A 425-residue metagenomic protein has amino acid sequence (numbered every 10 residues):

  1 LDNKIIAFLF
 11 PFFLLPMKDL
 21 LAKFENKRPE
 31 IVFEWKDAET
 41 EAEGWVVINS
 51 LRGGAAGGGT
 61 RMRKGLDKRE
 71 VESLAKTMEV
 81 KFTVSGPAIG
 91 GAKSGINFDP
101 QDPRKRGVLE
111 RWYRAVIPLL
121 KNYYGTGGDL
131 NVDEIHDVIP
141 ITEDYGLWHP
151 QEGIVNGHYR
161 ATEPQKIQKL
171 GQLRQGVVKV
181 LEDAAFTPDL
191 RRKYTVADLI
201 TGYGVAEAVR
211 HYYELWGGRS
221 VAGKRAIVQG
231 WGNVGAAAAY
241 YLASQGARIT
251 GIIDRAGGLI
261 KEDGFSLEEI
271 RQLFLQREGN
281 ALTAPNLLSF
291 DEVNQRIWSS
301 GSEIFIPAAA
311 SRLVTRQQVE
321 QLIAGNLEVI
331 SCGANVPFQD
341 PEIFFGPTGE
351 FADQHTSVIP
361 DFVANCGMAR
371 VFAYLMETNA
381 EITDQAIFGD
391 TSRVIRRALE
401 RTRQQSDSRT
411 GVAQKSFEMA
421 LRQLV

Functional and structural regions predicted by a protein language model:
A7-L15: Hydrophobic alpha-helical signal peptides and transmembrane signal-/tail-anchor segments that drive secretory-pathway
P16-E34: Short, Gly/Pro- and small/polar-rich lid/capping loops
E39-R52, T83-A88: N-terminal glycine-rich anion-binding loops that anchor highly charged ligand groups
I48-V80: N-terminal cap/recognition module
T83-V221: Glycine/serine-rich phosphate-binding loop and adjoining beta1-alpha1 elements at the start of nucleotide-handling
A185-S299: Glycine-rich phosphate/diphosphate-binding loop of Rossmann-like nucleotide-binding domains
G257-V358: Rossmann-like adenosine-cofactor binding region
I323-V425: Adenosine-phosphate binding glycine-rich loop
